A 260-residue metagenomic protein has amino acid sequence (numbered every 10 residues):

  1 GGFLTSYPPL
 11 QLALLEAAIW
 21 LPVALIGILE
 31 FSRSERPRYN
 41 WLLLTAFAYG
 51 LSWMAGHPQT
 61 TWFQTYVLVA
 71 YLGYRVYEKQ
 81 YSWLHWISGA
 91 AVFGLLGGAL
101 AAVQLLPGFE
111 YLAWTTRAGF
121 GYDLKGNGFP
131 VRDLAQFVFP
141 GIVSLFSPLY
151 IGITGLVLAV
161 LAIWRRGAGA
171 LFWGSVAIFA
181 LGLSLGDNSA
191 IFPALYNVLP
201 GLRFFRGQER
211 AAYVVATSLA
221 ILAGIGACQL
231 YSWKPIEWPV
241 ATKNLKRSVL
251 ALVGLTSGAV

Functional and structural regions predicted by a protein language model:
F3-L14, W53-F63, I142-V143, G207: Membrane-interface helix caps and helix-loop-helix hairpins in membrane proteins
Y7-E16, S147, S175, F179-I221 (+1 more regions): Membrane-helix boundary/interfacial segments in multi-pass membrane proteins
A24-W41, G73-Q80, A227: Membrane-interface transmembrane helices that cradle and orient dolichyl/undecaprenyl
R33-G50, Y81-V92, N244, L250: Short hydrophobic alpha-helices at membrane interfaces in multi-pass membrane enzymes
L42-H57, V92-A99, F179, L183: Membrane-interface alpha helices of multi-pass inner-membrane proteins
F63-G97, R166, W233-V240: Perimembrane helix-loop-helix junctions
W86-I163, P193-Y196, P200-F204, Q208-Y213: Periplasmic/ER-lumenal interhelical loops and adjacent helix-loop junctions in multi-pass membrane proteins
I151-L171, S175-G182, L250-G258: Hydrophobic, aromatic-rich transmembrane alpha-helices and their immediate juxtamembrane boundary segments
